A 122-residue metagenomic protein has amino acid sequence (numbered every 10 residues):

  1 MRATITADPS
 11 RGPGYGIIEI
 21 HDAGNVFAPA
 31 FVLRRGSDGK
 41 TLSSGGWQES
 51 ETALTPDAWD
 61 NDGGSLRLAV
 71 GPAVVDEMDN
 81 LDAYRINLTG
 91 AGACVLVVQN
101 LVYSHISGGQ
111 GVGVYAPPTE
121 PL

Functional and structural regions predicted by a protein language model:
M1-P121: Cytosolic/nucleoplasmic/matrix-facing N-terminal domains/tails of membrane-anchored or organelle-targeted proteins
